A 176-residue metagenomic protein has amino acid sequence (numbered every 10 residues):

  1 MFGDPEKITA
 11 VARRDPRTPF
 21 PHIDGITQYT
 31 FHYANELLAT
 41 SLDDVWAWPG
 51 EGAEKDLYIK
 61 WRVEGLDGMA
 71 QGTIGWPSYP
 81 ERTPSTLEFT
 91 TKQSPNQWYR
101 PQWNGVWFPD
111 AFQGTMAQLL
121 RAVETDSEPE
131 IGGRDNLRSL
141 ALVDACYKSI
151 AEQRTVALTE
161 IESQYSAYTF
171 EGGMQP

Functional and structural regions predicted by a protein language model:
M1-Y79, Q113-T125, D144, I161-P176: Contiguous beta-strand/loop segments that form the cofactor/metal-binding neighborhood of enzyme cores
W61, P77-Q97: Short polybasic amphipathic segments
T90-P176: C-terminal helical cap and adjacent loop that interface with cofactors, partners, or active-site loops
